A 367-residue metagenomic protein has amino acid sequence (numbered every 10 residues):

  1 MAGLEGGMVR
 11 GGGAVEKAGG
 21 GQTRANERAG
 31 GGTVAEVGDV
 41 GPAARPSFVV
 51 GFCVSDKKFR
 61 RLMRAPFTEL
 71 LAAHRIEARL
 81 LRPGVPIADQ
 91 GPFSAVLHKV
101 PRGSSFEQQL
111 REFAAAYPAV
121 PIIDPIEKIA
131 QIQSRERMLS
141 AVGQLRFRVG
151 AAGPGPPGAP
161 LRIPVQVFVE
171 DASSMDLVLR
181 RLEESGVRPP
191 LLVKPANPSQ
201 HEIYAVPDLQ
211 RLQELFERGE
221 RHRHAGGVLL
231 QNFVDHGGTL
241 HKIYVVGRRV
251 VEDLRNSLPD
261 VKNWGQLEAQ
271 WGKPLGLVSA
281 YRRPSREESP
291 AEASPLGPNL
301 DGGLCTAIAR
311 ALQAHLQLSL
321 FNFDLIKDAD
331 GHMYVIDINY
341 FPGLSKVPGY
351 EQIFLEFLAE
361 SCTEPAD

Functional and structural regions predicted by a protein language model:
A2-V54, R61, A65, Q90 (+8 more regions): Active-site nucleotide/adenylate-binding loops and adjacent lid/helix of ATP-dependent enzymes
C53-K58, P83, K99-R102, E170: Structural motif
L70-G91: A short, well-structured beta->alpha microelement
A88-S105: Short, well-ordered secondary-structure micro-motifs within conserved domains or adaptor modules
P101-G103, A196-P198, F341: Short glycine-rich anion-binding loops that position phosphate/pyrophosphate groups of nucleotides and phosphorylated
Y244-V246, I326-D328: Short beta-strand micro-motifs enriched in acidic
N299, A314-L318, K327-D367: C-terminal active-site "lid" helix and adjoining low-complexity regulatory extension at the edge of ATP-using catalytic
A309-L312: A conserved acidic, glycine/proline-rich C-terminal tail/linker
